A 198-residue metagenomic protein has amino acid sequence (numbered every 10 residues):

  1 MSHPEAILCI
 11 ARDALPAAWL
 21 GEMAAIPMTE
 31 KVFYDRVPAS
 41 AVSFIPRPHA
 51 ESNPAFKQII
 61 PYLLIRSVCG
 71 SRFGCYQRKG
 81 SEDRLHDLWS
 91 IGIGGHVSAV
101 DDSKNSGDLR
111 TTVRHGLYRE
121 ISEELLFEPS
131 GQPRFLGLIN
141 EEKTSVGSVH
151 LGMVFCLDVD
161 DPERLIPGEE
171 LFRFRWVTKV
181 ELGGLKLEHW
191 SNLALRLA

Functional and structural regions predicted by a protein language model:
M1-L171, V177-A198: N-terminal leader/linker segments that precede catalytic domains of diphosphate-processing enzymes
